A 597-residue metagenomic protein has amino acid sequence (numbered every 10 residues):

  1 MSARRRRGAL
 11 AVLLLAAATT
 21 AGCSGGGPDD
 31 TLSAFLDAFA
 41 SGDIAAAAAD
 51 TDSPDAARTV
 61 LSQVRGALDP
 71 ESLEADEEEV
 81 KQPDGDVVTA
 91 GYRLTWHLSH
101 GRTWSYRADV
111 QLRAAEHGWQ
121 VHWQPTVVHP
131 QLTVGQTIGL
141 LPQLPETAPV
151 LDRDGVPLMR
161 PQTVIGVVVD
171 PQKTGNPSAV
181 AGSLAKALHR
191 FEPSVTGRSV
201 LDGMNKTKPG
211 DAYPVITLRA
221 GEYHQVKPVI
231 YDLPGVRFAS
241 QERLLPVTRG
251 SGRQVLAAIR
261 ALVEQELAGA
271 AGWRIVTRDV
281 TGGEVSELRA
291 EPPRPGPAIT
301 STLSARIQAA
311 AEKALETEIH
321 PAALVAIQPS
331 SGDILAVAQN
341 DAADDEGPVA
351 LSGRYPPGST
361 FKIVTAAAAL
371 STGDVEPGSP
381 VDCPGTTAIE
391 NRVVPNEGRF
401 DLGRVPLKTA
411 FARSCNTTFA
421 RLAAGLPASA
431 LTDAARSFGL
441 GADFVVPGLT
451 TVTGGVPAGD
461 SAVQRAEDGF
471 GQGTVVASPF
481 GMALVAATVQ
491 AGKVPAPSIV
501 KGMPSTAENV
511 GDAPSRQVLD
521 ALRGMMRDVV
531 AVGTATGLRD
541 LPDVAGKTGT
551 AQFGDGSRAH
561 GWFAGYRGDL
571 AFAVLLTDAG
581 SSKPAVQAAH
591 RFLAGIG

Functional and structural regions predicted by a protein language model:
S2-G26: Secretory targeting and sorting signals
S24, D86, V200-P234, F238-G250 (+3 more regions): Conserved SxxK-family serine transpeptidase/carboxypeptidase catalytic domain of penicillin-binding proteins
G27-D30, I44-G91: Short solvent-exposed beta->alpha transition segments
A34, D50, T95-S99, T137-L141 (+11 more regions): Second-shell loop/turn segments in exported
G91-R93, Q120-Q124, I138-V150, P157-G296 (+2 more regions): Small/polar-residue-rich segments within soluble enzyme cores
H100-L140: Short beta-strand edge/turn micro-motifs at domain boundaries
V128-L144, P149, M159-V169, T174 (+6 more regions): Short pre-catalytic segments that frame enzyme active sites
A322-G353, A368, T372-D578: Beta-lactam-recognizing serine transpeptidase/beta-lactamase-like catalytic domain environment
